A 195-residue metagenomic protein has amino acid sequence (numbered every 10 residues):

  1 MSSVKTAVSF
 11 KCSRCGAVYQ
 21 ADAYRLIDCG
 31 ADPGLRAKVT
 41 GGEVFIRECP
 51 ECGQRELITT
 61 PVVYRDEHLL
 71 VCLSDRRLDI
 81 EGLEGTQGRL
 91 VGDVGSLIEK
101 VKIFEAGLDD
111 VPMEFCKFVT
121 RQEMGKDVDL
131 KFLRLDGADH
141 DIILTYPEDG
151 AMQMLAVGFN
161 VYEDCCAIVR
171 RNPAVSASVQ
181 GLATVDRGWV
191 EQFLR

Functional and structural regions predicted by a protein language model:
M1-R76: N-terminal cysteine/histidine-rich coordination modules
K5, K11, K38, K100-K102 (+3 more regions): Context-gated lysine
T6, T40, T59-T60, T86 (+3 more regions): Residue-identity detector for threonine
A23, A31, L35-R36, V94-L97 (+4 more regions): Generic structural signal of hydrophobic/aromatic residues within well-ordered alpha-helices of folded domains
D32, D79-G82, G107, P112 (+3 more regions): Serine/threonine-rich low-complexity intrinsically disordered regions
G42-F45, R121-R195: Long C-terminal interaction/binding lobes of large macromolecular proteins
E48-M124: Domain-exit/linker segments immediately C-terminal to small folded modules
